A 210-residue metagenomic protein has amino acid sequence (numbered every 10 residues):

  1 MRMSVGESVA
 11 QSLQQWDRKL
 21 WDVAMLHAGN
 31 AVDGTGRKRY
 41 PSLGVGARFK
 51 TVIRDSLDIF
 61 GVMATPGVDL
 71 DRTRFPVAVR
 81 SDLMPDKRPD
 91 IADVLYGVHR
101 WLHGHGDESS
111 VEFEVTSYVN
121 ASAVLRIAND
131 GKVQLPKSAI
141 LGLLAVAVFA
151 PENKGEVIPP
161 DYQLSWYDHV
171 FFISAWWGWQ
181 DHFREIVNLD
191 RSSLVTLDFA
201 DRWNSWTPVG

Functional and structural regions predicted by a protein language model:
M1-L26, N30, L43: Charged alpha-helical initiation segments
G6-V9, K50, G97, W101: Hydrophobic core segments within long, regular secondary-structure runs in both alpha- and beta-rich folds
Q15, G34, H103-G106: Generic structural signal for bulky hydrophobic/aromatic residues embedded in well-ordered secondary structure
W21, M25, R37-G46, H105 (+1 more regions): Short, solvent-exposed secondary-structure capping/transition elements
H27-R74: Short, contiguous, well-structured surface segments enriched in hydrophobic/aromatic residues
D55-G178: Long, charged low-complexity segments
P159-G210: Sequence termini and other peripheral, non-core segments
